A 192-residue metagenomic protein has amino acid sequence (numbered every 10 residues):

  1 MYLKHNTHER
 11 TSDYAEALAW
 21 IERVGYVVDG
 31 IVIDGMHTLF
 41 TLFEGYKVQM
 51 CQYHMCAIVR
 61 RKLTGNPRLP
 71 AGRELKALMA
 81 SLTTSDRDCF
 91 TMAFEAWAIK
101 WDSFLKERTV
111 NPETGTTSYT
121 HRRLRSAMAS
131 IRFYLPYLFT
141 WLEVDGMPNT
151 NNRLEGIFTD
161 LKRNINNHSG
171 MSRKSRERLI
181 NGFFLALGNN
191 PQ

Functional and structural regions predicted by a protein language model:
Y2-Y26, G30: Active-site beta-loop-alpha junctions of metal-dependent nucleic acid enzymes, especially the RNase H-like/DDE
H5-H8, I33-T38, Y53-I58: An acidic- and aromatic-residue-enriched active-site/binding cleft used to recognize and process polar
Y14-L18, L63-N66, R173-R176: Surface-exposed beta-strand edges and their flanking turn/coil or helix-capping segments
A19-V24, F40-Y53: Short, surface-exposed basic-aromatic patches at helix termini and helix-loop junctions that form
Y26-F43, R73-Q192: Acidic/histidine-rich catalytic cores and adjacent linkers of DNA breakage/strand-transfer/modification proteins
G45-P67: Inter-helix linker motif
R68-G72: Ligand-binding grooves and catalytic loops that recognize ribose/phosphate and carbohydrate rings, and esterified lipid
